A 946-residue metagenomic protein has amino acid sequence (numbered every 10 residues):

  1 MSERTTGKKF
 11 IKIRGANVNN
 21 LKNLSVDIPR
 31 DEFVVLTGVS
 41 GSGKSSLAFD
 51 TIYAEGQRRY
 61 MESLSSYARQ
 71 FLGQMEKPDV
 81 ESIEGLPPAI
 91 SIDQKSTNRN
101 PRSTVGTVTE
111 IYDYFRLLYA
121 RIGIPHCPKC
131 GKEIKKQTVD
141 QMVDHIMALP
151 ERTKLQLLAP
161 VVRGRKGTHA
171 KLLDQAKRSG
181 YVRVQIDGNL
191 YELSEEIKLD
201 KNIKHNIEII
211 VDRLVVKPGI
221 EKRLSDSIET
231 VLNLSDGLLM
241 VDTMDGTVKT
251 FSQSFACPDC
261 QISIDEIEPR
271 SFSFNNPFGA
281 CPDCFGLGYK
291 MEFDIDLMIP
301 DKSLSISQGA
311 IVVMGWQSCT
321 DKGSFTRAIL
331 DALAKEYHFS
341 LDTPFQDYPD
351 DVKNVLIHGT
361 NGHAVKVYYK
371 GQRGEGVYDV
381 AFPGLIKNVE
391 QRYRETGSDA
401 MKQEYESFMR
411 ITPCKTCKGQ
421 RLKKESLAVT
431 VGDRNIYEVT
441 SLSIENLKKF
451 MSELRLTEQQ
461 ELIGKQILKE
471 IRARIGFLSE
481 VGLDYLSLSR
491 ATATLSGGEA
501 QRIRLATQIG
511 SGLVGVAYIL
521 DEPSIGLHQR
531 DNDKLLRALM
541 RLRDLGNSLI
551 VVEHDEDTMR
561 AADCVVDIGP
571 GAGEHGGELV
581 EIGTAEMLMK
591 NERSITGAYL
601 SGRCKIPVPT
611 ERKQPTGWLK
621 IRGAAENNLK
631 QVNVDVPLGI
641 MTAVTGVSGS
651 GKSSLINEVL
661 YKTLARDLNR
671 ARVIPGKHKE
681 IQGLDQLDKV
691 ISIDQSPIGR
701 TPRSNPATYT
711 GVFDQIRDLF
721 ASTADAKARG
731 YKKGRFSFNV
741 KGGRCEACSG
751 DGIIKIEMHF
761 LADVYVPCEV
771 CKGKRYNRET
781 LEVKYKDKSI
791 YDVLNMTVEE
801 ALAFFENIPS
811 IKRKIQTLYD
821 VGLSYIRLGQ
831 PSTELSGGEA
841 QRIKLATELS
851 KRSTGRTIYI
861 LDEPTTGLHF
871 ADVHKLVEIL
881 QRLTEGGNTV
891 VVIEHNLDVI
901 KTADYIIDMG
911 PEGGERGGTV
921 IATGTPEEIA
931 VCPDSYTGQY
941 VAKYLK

Functional and structural regions predicted by a protein language model:
M1-K946: Conserved phosphate-binding elements of NTP-dependent enzyme cores
